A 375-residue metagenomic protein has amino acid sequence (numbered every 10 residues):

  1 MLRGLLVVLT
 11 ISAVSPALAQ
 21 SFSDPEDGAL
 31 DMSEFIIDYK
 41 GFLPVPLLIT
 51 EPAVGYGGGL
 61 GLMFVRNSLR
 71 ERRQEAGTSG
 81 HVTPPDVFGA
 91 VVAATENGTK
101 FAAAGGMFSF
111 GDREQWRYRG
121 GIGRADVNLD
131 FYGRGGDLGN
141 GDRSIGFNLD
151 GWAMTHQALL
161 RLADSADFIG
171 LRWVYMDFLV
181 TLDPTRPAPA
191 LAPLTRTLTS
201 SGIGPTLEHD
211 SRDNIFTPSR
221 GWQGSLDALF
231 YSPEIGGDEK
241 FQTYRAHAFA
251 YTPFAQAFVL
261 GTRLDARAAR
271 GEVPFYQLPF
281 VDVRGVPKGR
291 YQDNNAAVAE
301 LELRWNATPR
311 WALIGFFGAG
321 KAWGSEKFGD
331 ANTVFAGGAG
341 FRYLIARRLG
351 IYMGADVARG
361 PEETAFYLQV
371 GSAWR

Functional and structural regions predicted by a protein language model:
G4-A13: Bacterial N-terminal signal peptides
S15-A19: Sec/Tat signal peptide C-region and signal peptidase I cleavage site
E34-F42, T50-T195, T199, Y352 (+1 more regions): Gram-negative/organellar outer-membrane beta-barrel architecture
G41-T50, T83-E96, A102-A104, W222-E234 (+4 more regions): Transmembrane beta-strand segments that form the barrel wall of outer-membrane beta-barrel proteins
F42, G58-L60, K100-A104, D150-H156 (+9 more regions): Hydrophobic, lipid-facing positions within transmembrane beta-strands of outer-membrane proteins
G135-G141, T185-P193, T243-Y244, R267 (+3 more regions): Flexible, surface-exposed loop regions and adjacent strand-edge segments of Gram-negative outer-membrane beta-barrel
P193-R196, S201-G324: C-terminal outer-membrane beta-barrel translocator/porin domains of Gram-negative envelope proteins and their
L207, L264, K327-V334, L344-R375: Predominantly the C-terminal beta-signal and adjacent terminal strand-loop region of outer-membrane beta-barrel
